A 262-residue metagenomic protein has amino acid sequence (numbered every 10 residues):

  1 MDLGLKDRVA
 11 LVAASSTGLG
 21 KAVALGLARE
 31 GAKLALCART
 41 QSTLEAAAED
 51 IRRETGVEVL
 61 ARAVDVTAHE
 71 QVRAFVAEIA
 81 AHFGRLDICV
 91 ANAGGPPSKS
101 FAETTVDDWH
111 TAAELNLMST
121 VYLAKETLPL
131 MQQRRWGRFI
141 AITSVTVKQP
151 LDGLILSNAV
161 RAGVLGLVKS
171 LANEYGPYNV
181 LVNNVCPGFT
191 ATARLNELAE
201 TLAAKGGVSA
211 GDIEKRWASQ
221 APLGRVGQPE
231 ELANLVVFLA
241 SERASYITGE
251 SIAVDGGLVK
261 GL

Functional and structural regions predicted by a protein language model:
V9, A14-G18: Conserved glycine-rich cofactor-binding loop
S42, A63-A74, V106, E231: The beta1-alpha1 cofactor-binding region of Rossmann-like NAD(H)/NADP(H)-dependent oxidoreductases
R85, V90, G176, L181 (+1 more regions): Short, small/polar-rich loop/turn modules that mediate ligand/substrate recognition or access, typified
S100-F101, D108-A113, F139, W217: Substrate-binding pocket helix/loop in short-chain dehydrogenase/reductase
P129, N173-E174, S245: Alpha-helical segment proximal to the catalytic Tyr-Lys
I140-V164, V168-P177, F189-T190: Catalytic loop of short-chain dehydrogenase/reductase
Q149, R225, V237, T248-L262: Short C-terminal tail/terminal secondary-structure segment of NAD(P)H-dependent dehydrogenase/reductase domains
